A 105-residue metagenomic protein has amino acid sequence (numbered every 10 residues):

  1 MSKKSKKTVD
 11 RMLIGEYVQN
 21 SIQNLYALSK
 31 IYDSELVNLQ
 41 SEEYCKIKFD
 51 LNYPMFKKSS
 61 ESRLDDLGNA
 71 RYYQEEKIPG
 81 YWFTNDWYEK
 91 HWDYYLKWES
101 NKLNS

Functional and structural regions predicted by a protein language model:
M1-S105: Intrinsically disordered, charged low-complexity linkers and terminal tails that flank or connect structured domains
